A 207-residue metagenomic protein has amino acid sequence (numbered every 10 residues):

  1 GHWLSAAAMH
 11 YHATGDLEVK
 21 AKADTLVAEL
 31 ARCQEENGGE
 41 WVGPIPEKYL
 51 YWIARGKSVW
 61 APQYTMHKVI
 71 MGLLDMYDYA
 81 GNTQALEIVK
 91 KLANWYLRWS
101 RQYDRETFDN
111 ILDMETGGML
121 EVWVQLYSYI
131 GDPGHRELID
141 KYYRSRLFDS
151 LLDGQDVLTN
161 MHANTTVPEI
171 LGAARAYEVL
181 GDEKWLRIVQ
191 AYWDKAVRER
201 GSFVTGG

Functional and structural regions predicted by a protein language model:
G1-G207: Glycan-recognition and catalytic cores of secretory/periplasmic carbohydrate-active enzymes
